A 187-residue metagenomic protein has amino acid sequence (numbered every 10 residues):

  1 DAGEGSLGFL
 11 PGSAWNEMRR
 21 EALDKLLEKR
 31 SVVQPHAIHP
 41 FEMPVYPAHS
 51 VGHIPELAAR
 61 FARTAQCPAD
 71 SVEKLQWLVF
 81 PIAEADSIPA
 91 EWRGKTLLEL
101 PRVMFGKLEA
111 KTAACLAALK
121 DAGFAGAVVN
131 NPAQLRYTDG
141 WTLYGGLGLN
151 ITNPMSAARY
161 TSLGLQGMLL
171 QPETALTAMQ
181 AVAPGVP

Functional and structural regions predicted by a protein language model:
D1-P187: Non-catalytic helical/linker scaffolds that mediate oligomerization, partner binding, and domain coupling around large
